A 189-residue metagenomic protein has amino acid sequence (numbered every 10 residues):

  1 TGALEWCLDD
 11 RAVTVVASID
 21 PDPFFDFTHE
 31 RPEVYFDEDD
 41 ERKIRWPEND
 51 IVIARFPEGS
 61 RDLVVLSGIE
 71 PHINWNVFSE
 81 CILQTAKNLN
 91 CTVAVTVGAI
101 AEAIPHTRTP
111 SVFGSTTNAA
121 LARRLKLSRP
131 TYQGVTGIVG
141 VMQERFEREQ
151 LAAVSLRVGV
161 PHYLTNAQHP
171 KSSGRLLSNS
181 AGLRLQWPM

Functional and structural regions predicted by a protein language model:
T1-G68: N-terminal short beta-loop-beta anion/metal-coordinating cradle
G2-D9, C81-Q84, K171-G174: Short, solvent-exposed amphipathic alpha-helical segments in soluble enzyme and RNA/protein-processing domains
W6, D10-T14, R145, E149 (+1 more regions): Change "in soluble alpha/beta enzymes" to "in soluble alpha/beta proteins
A17, V64-L66, V95, A152-R157: Hydrophobic/aromatic beta-strand patches that form the interior of the parallel beta-sheet core in alpha/beta enzyme
A54-R55, L83-Q84, Q143-E144: A generic local secondary-structure boundary/capping motif
R61, I69-A119: Internal, conserved structured core segments that host functional sites
V64-I69, R124-S128: Short acidic, glycine/Ser/Thr-rich loop/turn "cap" segments at secondary-structure junctions
A103-N179: Catalytic cores of processing enzymes, dominated by hydrolases/peptidases, characterized by acidic/His-rich
